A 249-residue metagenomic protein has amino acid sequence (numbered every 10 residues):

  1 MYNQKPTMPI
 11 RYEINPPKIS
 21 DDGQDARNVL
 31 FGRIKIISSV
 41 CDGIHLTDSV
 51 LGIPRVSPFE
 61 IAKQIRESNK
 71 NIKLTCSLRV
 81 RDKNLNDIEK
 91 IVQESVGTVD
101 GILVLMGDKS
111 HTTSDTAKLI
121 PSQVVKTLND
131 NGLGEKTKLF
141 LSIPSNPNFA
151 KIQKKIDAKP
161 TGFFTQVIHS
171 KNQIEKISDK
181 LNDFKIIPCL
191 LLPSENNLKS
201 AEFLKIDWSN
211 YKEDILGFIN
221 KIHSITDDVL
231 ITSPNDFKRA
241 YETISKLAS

Functional and structural regions predicted by a protein language model:
M8-I10, I219-A248: C-terminal extensions of enzymes
M8-P16, D42-L46, L74-L78, I102-V104 (+4 more regions): Hydrophobic faces of well-ordered beta-strands that scaffold small-molecule active sites in alpha/beta enzyme cores
P9-V29, L74-N86, K136-N148, E202-E213: Active-site mouth loops of central-metabolism enzymes
I14-K18, D48-G52, V80-D82, D108-S110 (+4 more regions): Active-site-proximal loop/turn and secondary-structure-junction residues that shape catalytic pockets, frequently
F31-D48, K155-F164: Catalytic domains of carbohydrate-active enzymes, especially glycoside hydrolases
S39, G97-T98, A158, S224-I225: Structural motif
G52-I65, D82-K90, D108-D130, A150 (+2 more regions): Active-site-adjacent beta->alpha loops and helix N-cap segments on the catalytic face of soluble alpha/beta enzymes
K185-D227: Catalytic-face loop-and-helix region of soluble metabolic enzyme cores
